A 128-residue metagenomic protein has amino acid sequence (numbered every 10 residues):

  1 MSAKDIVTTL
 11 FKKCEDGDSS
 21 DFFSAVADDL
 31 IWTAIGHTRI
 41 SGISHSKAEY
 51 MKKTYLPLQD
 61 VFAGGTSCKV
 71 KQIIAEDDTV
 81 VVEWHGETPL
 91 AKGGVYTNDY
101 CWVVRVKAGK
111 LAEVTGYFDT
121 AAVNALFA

Functional and structural regions predicted by a protein language model:
M1-D5, A128: Basic/polar N-terminal segments that are highly enriched at the extreme N-terminus, encompassing both cleavable
I6, Y50-T54, V82: C-terminal ligand-sensing/allosteric alpha-helical core of TetR-family HTH transcriptional regulators
G17-T33: Short, well-ordered alpha-helical segments enriched in acidic and aromatic residues
D28-E76: A solvent-exposed, acidic/Ser-Thr-rich amphipathic alpha-helical stretch
L56-A128: A beta-strand edge to alpha-helix "cap/lid" segment located at domain peripheries
